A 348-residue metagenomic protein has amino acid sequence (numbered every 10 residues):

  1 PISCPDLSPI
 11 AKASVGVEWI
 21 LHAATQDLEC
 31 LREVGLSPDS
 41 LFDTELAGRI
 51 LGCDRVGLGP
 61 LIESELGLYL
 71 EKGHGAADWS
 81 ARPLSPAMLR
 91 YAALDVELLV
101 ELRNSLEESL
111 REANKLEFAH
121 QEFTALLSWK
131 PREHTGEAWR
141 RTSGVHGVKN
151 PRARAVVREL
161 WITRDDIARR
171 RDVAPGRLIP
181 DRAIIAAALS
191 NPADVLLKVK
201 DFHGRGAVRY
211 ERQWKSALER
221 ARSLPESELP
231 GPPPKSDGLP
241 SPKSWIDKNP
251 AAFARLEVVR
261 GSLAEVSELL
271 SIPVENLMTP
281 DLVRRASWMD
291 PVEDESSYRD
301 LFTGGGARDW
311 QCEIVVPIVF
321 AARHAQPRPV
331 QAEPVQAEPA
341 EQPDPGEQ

Functional and structural regions predicted by a protein language model:
P1-S109: Conserved DEDDh/DEDDy metal-dependent 3′-5′ exonuclease domain
P86, L102, L106-Q348: Accessory DNA-binding and partner-docking regions appended to nucleic-acid-acting proteins, especially the terminal
